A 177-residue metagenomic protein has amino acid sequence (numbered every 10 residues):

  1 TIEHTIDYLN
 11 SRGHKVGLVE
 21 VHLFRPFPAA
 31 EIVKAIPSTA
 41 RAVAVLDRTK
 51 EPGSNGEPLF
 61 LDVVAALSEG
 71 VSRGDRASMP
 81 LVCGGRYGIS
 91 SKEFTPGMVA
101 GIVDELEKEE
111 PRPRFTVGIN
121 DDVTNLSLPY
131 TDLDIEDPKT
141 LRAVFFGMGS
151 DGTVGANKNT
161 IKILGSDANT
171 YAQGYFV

Functional and structural regions predicted by a protein language model:
T1-R25, K139-V177: Anionic-ligand anchoring segments at beta-strand to alpha-helix junctions in alpha/beta enzyme folds, i.e., glycine
E3-D7, A29-E31, S54-P58, E93-M98 (+1 more regions): Short acidic, glycine/serine/threonine-rich loops at helix termini
I6, E31-V33, Y130-I135, A143-F145: Generic recognition of flexible, low-complexity loop/linker segments
Y8, A35, D62, A66-G70 (+1 more regions): Alpha-helical structural signal in soluble globular domains
S11, K34-A42, D134-T140: Glycine-rich phosphate/diphosphate-binding loops that line cofactor/substrate pockets in enzymes
L18-N55, L61: Glycine-rich, anion-gripping cofactor-binding loops and their flanking helix/strand elements in enzyme active sites
A42-I135: Peripheral docking tails and interdomain loops at the edges of cofactor- or intermediate-handling domains
